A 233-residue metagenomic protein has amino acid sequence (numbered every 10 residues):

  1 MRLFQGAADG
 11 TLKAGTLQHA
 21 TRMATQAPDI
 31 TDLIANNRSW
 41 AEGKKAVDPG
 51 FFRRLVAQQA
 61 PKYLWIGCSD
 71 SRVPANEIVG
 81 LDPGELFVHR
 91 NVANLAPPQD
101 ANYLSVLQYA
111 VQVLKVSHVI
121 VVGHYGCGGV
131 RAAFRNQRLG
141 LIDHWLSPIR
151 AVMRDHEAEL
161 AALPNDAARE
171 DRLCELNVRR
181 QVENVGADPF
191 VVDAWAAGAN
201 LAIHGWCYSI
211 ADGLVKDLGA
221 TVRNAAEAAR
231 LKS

Functional and structural regions predicted by a protein language model:
T11-L12, T16-H19: Short, positively charged and aromatic/hydrophobic N-terminal segments
H19-P61, A93-S117, G128-S233: Divalent-metal-activated hydrolytic enzyme cores
K44-E85: N-terminal short beta-loop-beta anion/metal-coordinating cradle
I66-C68, R90, I120-H124, H204-S209: Short beta-strand segments
D70-R72, H124-G129: Gly/Ser/Thr-rich loops at beta-strand to alpha-helix junctions that form or flank small-molecule/cofactor-binding
P83-N94: Glycine/charged-rich beta-loop-alpha catalytic/anionic-binding loops adjacent to active sites
